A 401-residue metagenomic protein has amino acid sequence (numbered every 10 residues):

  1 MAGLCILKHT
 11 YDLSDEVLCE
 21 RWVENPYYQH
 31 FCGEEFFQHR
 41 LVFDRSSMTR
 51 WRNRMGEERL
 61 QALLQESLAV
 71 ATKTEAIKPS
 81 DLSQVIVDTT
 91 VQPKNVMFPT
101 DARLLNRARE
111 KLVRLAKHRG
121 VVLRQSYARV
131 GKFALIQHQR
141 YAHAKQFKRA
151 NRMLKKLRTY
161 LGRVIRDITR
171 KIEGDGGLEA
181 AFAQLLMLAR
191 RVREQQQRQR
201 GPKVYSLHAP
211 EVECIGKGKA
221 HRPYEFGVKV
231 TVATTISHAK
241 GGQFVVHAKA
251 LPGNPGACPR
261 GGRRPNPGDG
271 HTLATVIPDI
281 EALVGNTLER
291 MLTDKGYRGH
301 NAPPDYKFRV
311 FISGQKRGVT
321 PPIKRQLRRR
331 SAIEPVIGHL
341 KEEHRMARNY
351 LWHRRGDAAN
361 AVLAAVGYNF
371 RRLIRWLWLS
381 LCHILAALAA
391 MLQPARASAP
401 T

Functional and structural regions predicted by a protein language model:
A2-L13: Alpha-helical support elements that line or immediately flank enzyme active sites and cofactor-binding pockets
A2-L4, L18-W22, D44-M48, S83-P93 (+6 more regions): Short, conserved catalytic/metal-binding motifs centered on acidic residues
E16-C32, F37, L41-V42, S46: Well-ordered mid-protein domain cores that form the structural environment of catalytic cofactors
E35-E211: Active-site- or DNA-interface-adjacent structural scaffold in DNA-acting proteins
V204-E225: Flexible, glycine/threonine-enriched loop-and-boundary segments that flank and lead into catalytic domains of large
K219-L283: Electropositive, glycine- and tryptophan-enriched low-complexity nucleic-acid-binding patches
G262, E281-V362, L381: Helix-centered, glycine/charged polyanion-binding patches within enzymatic domains that contact phosphate-containing
E343, A347-Y350, R371-T401: A short, flexible helix-boundary coil/loop motif
